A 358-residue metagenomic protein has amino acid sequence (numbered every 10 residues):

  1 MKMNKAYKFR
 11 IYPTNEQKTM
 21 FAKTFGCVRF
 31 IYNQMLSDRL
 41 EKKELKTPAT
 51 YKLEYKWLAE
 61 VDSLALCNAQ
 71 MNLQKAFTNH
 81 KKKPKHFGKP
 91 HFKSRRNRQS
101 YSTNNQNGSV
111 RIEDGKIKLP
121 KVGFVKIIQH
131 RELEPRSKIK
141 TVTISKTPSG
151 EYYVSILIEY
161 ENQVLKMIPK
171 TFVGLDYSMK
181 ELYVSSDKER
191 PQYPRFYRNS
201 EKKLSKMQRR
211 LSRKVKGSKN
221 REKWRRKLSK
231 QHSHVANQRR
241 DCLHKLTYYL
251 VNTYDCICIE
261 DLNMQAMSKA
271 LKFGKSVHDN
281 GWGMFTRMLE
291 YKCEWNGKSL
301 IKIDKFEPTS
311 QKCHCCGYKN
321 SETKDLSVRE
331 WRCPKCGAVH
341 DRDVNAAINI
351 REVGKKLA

Functional and structural regions predicted by a protein language model:
M1-A358: Nucleic-acid substrate recognition interfaces
